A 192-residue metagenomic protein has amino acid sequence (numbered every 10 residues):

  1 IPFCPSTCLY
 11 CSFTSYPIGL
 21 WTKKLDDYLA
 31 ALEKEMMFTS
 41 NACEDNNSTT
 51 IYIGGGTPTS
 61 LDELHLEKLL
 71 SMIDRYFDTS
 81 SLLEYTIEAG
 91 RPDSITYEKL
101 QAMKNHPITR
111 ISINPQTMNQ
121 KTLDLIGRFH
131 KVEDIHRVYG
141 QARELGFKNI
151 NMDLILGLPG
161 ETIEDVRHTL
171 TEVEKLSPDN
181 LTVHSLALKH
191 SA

Functional and structural regions predicted by a protein language model:
P2-S15: Local cysteine-cluster metal-coordination motifs and their immediate loop/turn environment, predominantly Fe-S cluster
S15-A42, N46-A192: Conserved non-cysteine loop/helix-boundary elements of the Radical SAM core domain that shape
